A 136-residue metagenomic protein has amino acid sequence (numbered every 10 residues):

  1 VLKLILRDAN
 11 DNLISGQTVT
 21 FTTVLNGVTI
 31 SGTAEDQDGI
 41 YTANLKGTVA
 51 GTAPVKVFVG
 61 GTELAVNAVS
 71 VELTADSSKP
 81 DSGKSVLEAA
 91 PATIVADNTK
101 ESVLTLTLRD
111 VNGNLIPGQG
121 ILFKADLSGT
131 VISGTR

Functional and structural regions predicted by a protein language model:
V1-R136: The feature marks long extracellular or luminal low-complexity segments
